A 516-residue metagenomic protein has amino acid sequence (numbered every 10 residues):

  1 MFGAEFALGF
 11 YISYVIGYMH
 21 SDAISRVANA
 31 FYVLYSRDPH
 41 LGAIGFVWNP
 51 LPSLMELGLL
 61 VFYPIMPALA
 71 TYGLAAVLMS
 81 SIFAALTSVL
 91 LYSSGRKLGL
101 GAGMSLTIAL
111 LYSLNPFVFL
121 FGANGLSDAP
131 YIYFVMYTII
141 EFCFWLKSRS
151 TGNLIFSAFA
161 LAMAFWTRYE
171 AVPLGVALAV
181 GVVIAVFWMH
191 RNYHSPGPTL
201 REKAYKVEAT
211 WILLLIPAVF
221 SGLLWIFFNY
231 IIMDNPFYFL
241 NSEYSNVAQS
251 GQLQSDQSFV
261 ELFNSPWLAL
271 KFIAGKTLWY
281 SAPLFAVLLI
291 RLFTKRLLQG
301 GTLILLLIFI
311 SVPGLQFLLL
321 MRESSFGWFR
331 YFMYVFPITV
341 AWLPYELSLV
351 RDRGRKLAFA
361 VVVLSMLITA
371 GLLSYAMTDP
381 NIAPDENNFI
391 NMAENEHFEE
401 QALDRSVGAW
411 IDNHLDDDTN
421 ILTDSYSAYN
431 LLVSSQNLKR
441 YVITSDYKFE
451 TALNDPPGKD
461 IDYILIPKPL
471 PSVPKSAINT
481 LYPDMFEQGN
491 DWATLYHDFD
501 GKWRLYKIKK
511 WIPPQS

Functional and structural regions predicted by a protein language model:
F2-G3, T107, Y112, L215 (+3 more regions): Transmembrane alpha-helix segments characteristic of polytopic inner-membrane glycan-assembly/cell-envelope
N29, I44-A68, I82: Short hydrophobic/aromatic helix or loop-helix immediately within or flanking a transmembrane segment in polytopic
G45-W48, F117-P130: Short acidic/glycine- and proline-prone juxtamembrane loop motifs at membrane-interface regions of multi-pass membrane
A75-G99, Y133, Y137-E141, I290-F293: Transmembrane-helix motifs of polytopic, lipid-linked glycan transferases
G122, D128, P173, P283 (+1 more regions): Hydrophobic/aromatic-rich transmembrane helices and adjacent perimembrane loops
A179, I216-V219, L298, L347-N388: Signature aromatic-anchored transmembrane alpha helix within multi-pass, membrane-resident enzymes that catalyze glycan
K271-L303: Hydrophobic, aromatic-rich transmembrane alpha-helices and their immediate juxtamembrane boundary segments
V362-Y426: Membrane-embedded, lumen/periplasm-facing catalytic core of multi-pass transferases that use lipid-linked donors
